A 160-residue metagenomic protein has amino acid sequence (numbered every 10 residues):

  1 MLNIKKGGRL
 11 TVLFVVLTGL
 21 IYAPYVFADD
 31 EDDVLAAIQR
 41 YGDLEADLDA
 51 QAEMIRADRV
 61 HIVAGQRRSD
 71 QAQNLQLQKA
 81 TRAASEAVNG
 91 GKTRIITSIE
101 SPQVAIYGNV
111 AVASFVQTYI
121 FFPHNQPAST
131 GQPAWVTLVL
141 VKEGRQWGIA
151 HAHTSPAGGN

Functional and structural regions predicted by a protein language model:
L2-K5, L13-A57: Short, low-complexity N-terminal intrinsically disordered segments enriched in polar/charged residues
E31-D33, L48-I106, S129-G131: A solvent-exposed, acidic/Ser-Thr-rich amphipathic alpha-helical stretch
A36-I38, V110-V112, P133-W135: Intrinsic-disorder/low-complexity, polar/charged segments enriched in Ser/Thr/Lys/Arg/Asp/Glu/Gln
V60, Q66-R68, T118-F121, S155-G159: Solvent-exposed loop/turn segments at secondary-structure junctions within structured extracellular/periplasmic domains
I95-T97, N109-Y119: A short hydrophobic beta-strand element
P102-V112, P127, L140-G148: A short, structured loop/turn motif at beta-sheet edges
I120-T130: Short, cysteine-centered beta-strand-loop-beta hairpins and adjacent loop/turn segments enriched in charged/polar
P133-N160: Short beta-strand edge/turn micro-motifs at domain boundaries
